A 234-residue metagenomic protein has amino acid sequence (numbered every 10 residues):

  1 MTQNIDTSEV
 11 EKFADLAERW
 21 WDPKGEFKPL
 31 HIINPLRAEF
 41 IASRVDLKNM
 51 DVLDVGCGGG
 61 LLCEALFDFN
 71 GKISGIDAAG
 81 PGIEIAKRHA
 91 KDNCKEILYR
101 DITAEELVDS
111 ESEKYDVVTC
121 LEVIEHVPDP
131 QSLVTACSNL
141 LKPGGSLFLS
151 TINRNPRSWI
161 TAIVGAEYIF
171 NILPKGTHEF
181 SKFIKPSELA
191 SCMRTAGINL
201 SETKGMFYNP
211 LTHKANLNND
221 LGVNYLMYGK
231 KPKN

Functional and structural regions predicted by a protein language model:
M1-W21: N-terminal, positively charged/glycine-rich alpha-helical extensions of SAM-dependent methyltransferases
D22-I41: Conserved SAM-binding loop and adjacent beta-strand
A38-V45, M50-W159, P186, M227-G229: Conserved SAM-binding loop
S158-Y168: Short, flexible, mixed-charge acidic loops at enzyme active sites
N171-E188: Acceptor-substrate binding/catalytic loop of class I
A190-A196: Substrate-binding/catalytic lobe of Class I Rossmann-like enzymes that use SAM or dcSAM, i.e., the mid-to-C-terminal
I198-N209: Conserved S-adenosyl-L-methionine
K214-N234: Core SAM-dependent methyltransferase catalytic element
